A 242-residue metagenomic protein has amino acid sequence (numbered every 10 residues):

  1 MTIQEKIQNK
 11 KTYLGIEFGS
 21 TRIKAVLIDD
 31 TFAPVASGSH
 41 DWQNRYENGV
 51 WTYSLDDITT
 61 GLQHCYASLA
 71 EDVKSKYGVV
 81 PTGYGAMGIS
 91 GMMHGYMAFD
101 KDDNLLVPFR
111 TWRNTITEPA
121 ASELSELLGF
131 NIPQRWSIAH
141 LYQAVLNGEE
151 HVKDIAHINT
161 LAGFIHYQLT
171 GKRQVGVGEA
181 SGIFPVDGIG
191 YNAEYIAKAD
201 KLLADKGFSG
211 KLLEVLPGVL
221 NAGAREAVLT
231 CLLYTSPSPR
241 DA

Functional and structural regions predicted by a protein language model:
M1-V107, S122, D154, G210-P217: N-terminal glycine/serine-rich phosphate-binding loop of ATP-dependent small-molecule kinases, especially carbohydrate
F18-S20, G129-S236, R240: Gly/Ser/Thr-rich active-site cleft segment
E47-G49, A120-E123, P185, L229: Short, charged, surface-exposed secondary-structure boundary motifs
A67, R240-D241: Solvent-exposed alpha-helix faces
R110: Acidic, His- and aromatic-enriched active-site or binding-groove loops in soluble protein domains that engage sugars
N114: Carbohydrate-associated surface elements
T117: Gly/Ser-rich phosphate-binding catalytic loop and adjacent alpha/beta segment that cradle a phosphoryl group at enzyme
E123-G129: Active-site neighborhood of divalent metal-dependent phosphoester bond hydrolases
